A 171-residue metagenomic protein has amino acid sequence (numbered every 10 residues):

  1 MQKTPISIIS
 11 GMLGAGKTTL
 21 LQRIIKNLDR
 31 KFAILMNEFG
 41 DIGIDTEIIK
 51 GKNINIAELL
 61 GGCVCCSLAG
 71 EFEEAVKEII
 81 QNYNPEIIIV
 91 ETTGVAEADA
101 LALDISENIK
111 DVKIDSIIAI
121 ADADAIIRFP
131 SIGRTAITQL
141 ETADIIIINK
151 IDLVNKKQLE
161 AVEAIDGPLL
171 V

Functional and structural regions predicted by a protein language model:
Q2-S10, A15-F129, R134: Nucleotide-state-sensitive switch-loop elements of NTP-binding domains
I137-V171: Canonical P-loop GTPase G-domain recognition
